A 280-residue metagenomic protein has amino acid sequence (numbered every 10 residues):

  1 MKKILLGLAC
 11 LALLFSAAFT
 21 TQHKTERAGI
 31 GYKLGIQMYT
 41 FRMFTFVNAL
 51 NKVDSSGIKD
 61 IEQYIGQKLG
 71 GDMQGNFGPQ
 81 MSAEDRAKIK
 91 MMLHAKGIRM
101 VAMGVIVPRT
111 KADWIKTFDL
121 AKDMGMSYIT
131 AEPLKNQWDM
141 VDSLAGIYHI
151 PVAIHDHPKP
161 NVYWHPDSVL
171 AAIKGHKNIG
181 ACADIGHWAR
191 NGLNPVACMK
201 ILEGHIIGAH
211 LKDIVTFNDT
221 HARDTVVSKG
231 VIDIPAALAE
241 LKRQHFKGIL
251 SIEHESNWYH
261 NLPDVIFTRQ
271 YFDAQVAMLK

Functional and structural regions predicted by a protein language model:
K3, T21-M38, R42-D60, A95 (+3 more regions): Histidine-acidic metal/acid-base catalytic patches
L6, F19-Y128, I150, R269-K280: N-terminal pre-domain/capping segments
G7-S16: Bacterial N-terminal signal peptides
L8, I65, V107, P133 (+3 more regions): Residues that line or immediately flank small-molecule/substrate-binding pockets and catalytic motifs
M38-N48, Q67-A83, I106-D113, T130-D139 (+5 more regions): Acidic-and-aromatic substrate-binding clefts and catalytic sites of carbohydrate-active enzymes
D60, M92, K96-G180, A189-G192: Active-site acidic/histidine proton-transfer and metal-coordination neighborhood in alpha/beta enzyme cores
I65, M100-M103, I150-D156, C182-A183 (+2 more regions): Short beta-strands and strand-loop turn motifs
